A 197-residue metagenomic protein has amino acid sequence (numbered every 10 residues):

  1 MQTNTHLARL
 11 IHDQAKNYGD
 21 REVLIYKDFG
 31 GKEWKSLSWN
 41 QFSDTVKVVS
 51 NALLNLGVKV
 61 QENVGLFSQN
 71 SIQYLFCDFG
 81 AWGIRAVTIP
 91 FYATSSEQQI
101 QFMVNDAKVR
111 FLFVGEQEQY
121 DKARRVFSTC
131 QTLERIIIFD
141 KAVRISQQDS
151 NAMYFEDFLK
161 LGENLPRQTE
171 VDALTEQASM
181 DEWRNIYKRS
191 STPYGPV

Functional and structural regions predicted by a protein language model:
Q2-I25, D44-T45, N63: AMP-binding/adenylate-forming domain of the ANL superfamily
L10, N55-L56, G83-K160: Structural core segment of the AMP-binding/adenylate-forming
I11-L37, V143-S146, E182: AMP-dependent adenylate-forming
G19-E22, M153-V197: Conserved pre-ATP/AMP-binding loop-to-beta segment of ANL
L24-F79, S96-Q101, Y154-K160: Conserved AMP-binding/adenylate-forming core of the ANL superfamily
S68-N70, E116, M180: Helix N-cap/beta->alpha junction signal
